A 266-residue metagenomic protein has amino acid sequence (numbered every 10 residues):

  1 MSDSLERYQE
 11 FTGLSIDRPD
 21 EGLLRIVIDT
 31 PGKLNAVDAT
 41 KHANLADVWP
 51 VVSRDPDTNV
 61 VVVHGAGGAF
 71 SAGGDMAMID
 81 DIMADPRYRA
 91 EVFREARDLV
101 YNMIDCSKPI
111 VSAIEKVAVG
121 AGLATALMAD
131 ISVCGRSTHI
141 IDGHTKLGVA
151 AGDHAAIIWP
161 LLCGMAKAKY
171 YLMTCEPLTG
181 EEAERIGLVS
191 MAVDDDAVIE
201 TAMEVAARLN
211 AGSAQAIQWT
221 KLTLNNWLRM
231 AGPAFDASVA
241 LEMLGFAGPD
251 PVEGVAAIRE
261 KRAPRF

Functional and structural regions predicted by a protein language model:
M1-A66, Y101: Conserved CoA-thioester-binding segment of acyl-CoA-metabolizing enzymes
T30, D55, D85, G212-S213 (+1 more regions): Short loop-to-helix capping motifs
G65-N102, A118, G148, M230: Glycine- (often His-adjacent) and acidic-residue-rich active-site loop that binds/positions the CoA thioester
M76, A96, A156, M165-A168 (+4 more regions): A general structural signal for well-ordered alpha-helical segments in protein cores
L99-D105, A113, V119-M173, I186 (+1 more regions): CoA-thioester-processing core
V133-T138, V189-A237, M243, A247-P249 (+1 more regions): C-terminal long alpha-helix characteristic of the crotonase
E176-E182: Acidic, divalent-metal-coordinating active-site segment for phosphoryl/phosphodiester hydrolysis, typified by short
